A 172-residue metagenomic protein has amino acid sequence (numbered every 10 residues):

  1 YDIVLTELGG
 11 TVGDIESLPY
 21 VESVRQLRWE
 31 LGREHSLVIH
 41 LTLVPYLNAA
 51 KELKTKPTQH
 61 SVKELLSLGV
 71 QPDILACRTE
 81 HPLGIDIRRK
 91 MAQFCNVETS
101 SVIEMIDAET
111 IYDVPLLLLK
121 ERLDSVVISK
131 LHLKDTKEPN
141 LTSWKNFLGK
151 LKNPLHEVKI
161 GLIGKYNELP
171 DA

Functional and structural regions predicted by a protein language model:
Y1-D2: Short, high-confidence coil segments that cap the C-terminus of an alpha-helix and link into the following beta-strand
L5: Generic enzyme active-site microenvironment
L8-A172: N-terminal beta1-alpha1 cap of cysteine-dependent amidohydrolase-like domains
